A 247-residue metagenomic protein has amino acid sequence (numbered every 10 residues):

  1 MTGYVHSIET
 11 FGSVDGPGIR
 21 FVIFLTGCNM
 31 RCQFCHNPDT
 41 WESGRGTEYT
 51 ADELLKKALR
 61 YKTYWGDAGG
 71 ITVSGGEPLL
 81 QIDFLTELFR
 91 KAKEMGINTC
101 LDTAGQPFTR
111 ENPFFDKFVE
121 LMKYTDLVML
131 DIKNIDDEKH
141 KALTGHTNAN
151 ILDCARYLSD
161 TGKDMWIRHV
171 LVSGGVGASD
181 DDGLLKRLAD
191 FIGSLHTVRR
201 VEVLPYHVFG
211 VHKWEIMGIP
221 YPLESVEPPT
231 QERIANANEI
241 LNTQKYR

Functional and structural regions predicted by a protein language model:
M1, S7-Y49: Canonical Radical SAM [4Fe-4S] cluster-binding loop centered on the CxxxCxxC motif and its immediate flanking residues
T2-V14, L171-R247: Auxiliary Fe-S-binding modules of radical SAM enzymes
P38-I71: Conserved alpha-helical substructure of the radical SAM core
D39-S43, K141-T147, G218-V226: Short glycine-enriched, charge-decorated loop/helix-capping segments at active-site entrances that position
E48, G145, P228-Q231: Short, conserved loop/turn and helix-capping segments at secondary-structure boundaries that abut family-defining
L59-T63, D67-G70, L79-L204, F209: Conserved AdoMet/S-adenosylmethionine-binding subsite of the radical SAM
G76: Short, charge-patterned binding micro-sites
